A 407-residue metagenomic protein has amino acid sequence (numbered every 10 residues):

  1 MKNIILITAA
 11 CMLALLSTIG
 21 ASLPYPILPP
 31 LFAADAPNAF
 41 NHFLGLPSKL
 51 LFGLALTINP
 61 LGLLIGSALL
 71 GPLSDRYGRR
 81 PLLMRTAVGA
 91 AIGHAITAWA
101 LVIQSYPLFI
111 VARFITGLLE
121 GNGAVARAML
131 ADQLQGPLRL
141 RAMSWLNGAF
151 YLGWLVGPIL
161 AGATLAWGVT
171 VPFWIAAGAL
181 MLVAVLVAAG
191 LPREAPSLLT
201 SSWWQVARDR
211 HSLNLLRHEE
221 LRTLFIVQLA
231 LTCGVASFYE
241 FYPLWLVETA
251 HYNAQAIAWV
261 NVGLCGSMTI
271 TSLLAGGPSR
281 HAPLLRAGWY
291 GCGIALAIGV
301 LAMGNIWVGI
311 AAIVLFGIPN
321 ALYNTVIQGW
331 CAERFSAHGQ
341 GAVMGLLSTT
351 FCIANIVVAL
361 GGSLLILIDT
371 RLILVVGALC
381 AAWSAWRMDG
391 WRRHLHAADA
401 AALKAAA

Functional and structural regions predicted by a protein language model:
M1-K2, P192-F225, A407: Juxtamembrane intracellular "pre-TM" segments in multi-pass secondary transporters
P26-K49, E240-A256: Short amphipathic helix-loop junctions that connect adjacent transmembrane helices in Major Facilitator Superfamily/SLC
I65-G78, T271-P283, I366: Helix-to-loop junctions at the C-terminal end of transmembrane segments in multipass secondary transporters
V88-I103, G293-G304: C-terminal ends and interior cores of transmembrane alpha-helices in multi-pass membrane transporters/permeases
G93, Y106-G121, V308-L322: Hydrophobic core of transmembrane alpha-helices in multi-pass small-molecule transporters, especially MFS/SLC-type
A112-F150: Cytoplasmic helix-loop-helix junction between adjacent transmembrane helices in 12-TM secondary transporters
I257-S279: Transmembrane alpha-helices of Major Facilitator/SLC transporters
H338-L367: A late C-terminal transmembrane helix in Major Facilitator Superfamily
